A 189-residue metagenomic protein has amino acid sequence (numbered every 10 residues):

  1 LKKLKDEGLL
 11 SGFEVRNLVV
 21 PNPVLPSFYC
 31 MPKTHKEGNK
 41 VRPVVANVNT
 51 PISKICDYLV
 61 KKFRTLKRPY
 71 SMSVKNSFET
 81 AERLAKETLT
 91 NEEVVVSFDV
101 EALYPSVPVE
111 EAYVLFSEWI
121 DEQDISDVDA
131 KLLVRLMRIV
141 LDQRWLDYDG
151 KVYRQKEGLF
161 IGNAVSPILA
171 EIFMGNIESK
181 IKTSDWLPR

Functional and structural regions predicted by a protein language model:
L1-F28, E37: Non-catalytic, polymerase-adjacent accessory regions of viral genome-replication enzymes
K2-E14, V60-P69, F116-D129, A164-V165: Short charge-dense sequence patches
K3-K5, P32-E37, I55-D57, L89-E93 (+1 more regions): Short amphipathic alpha-helical segments, especially helix-boundary/capping motifs
E14, P21-F28, P32, V94 (+2 more regions): Hydrophobic, conserved cores of late-appearing folded domains
L25-S71, E101-P105, R154-T183: Conserved pre-motif C helix in the palm subdomain of viral-like polymerases
S73-V74, E79-E82, K86-R189: Conserved polymerase palm-domain catalytic core
